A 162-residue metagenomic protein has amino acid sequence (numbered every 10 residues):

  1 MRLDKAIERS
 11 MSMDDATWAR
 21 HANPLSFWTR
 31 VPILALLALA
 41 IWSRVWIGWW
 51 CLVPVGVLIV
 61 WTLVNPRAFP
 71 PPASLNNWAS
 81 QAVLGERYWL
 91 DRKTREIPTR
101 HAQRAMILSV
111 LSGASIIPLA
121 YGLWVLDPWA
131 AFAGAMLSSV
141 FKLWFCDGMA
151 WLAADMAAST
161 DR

Functional and structural regions predicted by a protein language model:
M1-I33, F145-R162: Cytosolic-side membrane-entry/anchor segment at the start of a transmembrane helix
M1-R9, L75-L90: Short, charged cytosolic
T29-A38, H101-A120: Core segments of transmembrane alpha-helices that mediate helix-helix packing or line hydrophobic substrate/ligand
V31, I41-A73, F141-L143: Hydrophobic alpha-helical membrane-embedded segments
L39-L52, A120-F132: Helix-coil boundary and interhelical linker segments in multi-pass alpha-helical membrane proteins
R67-A82, M149-D161: A cytosolic-side transmembrane-helix exit/cap motif
A79-I107: Short membrane-interface loop/juxtamembrane segments of multi-pass integral membrane proteins
A120-R162: Membrane-interacting alpha-helical segments
